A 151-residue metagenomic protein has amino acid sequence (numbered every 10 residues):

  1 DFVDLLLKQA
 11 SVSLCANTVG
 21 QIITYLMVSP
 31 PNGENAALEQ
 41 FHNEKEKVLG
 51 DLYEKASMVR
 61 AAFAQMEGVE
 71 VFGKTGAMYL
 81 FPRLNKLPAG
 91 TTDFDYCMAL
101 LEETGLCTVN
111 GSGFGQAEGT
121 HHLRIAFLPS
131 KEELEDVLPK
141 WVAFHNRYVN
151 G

Functional and structural regions predicted by a protein language model:
D1-G151: PLP-dependent class I/II
